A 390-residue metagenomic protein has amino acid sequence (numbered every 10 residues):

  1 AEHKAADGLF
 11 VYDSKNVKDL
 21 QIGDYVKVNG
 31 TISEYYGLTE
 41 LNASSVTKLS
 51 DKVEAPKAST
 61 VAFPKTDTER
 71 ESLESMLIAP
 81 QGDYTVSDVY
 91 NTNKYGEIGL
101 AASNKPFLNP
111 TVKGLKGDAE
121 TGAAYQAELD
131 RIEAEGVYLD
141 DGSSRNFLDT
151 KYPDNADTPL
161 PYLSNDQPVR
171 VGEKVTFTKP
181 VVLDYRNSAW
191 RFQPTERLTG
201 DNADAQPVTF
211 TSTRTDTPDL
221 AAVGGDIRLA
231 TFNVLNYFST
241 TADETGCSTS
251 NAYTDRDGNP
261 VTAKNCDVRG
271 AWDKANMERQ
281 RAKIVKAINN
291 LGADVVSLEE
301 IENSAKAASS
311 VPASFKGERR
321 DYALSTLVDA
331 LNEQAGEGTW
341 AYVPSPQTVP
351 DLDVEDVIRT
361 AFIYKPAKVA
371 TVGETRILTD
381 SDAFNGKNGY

Functional and structural regions predicted by a protein language model:
A1-T262, Q280-R281, V369, I377-Y390: Extended non-catalytic accessory segments flanking core domains
V28-G37, V46-D51, D83, S87 (+5 more regions): Sec-exported extracytoplasmic/periplasmic mature domains
G200-A361: N-terminal, active-site-proximal structural segment of metallo-dependent hydrolase catalytic domains
T339-Y390: Extracytoplasmic mature domains of secreted/periplasmic and thylakoid-lumen proteins
